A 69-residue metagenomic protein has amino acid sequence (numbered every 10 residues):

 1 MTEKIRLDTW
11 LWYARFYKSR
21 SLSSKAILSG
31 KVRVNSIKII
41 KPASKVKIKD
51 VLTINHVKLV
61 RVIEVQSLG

Functional and structural regions predicted by a protein language model:
M1-I48: A basic, amphipathic helix-loop patch mediating RNA/tRNA/ribosome contacts
M1-R6, K45-I48, L52-G69: Ferredoxin-like alpha/beta domains used as RNA- or RNAP-binding modules
